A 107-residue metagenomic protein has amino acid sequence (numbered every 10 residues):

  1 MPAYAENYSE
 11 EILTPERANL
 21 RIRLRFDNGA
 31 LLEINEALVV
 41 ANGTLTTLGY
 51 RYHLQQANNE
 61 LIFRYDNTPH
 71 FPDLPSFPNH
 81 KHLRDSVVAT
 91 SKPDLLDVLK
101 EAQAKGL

Functional and structural regions predicted by a protein language model:
M1-V40: Negatively charged, low-complexity tracts enriched in Asp/Glu with abundant Ser/Thr
N35-I62: Acidic, aromatic-enriched beta-alpha/helix-loop junctions
L38-V39, Y65-P75: Short, solvent-exposed aromatic-acidic interface loops
N42, P69, K81: Solvent-exposed, flexible loop/coil residues
D73-L107: Compositionally biased, intrinsically disordered linkers/stalks adjacent to structured regions
